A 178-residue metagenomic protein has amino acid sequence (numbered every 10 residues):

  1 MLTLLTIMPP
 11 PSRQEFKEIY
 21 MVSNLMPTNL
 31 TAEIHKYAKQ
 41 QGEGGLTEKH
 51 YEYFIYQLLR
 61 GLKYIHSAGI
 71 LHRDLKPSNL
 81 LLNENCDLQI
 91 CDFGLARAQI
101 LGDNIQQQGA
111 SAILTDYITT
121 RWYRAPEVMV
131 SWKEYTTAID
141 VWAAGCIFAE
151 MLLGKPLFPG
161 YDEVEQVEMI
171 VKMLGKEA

Functional and structural regions predicted by a protein language model:
M1-F16: Short beta-strand micro-motifs within the conserved protein kinase catalytic domain, predominantly in the N-lobe
F16-N29: Conserved short submotifs of the Hanks-type protein kinase catalytic core that shape the nucleotide-binding pocket
T31-G45: AlphaC helix of the protein kinase catalytic domain
F54-I55: Activation segment signature within eukaryotic-like protein kinase domains
H66-N83: Catalytic-loop of the protein kinase fold
L95-R97: Activation segment
S111-V128: Conserved activation segment of eukaryotic-like protein kinases, specifically the C-terminal portion of the activation
D140: Conserved catalytic-loop aspartate of Hanks-type protein kinases
